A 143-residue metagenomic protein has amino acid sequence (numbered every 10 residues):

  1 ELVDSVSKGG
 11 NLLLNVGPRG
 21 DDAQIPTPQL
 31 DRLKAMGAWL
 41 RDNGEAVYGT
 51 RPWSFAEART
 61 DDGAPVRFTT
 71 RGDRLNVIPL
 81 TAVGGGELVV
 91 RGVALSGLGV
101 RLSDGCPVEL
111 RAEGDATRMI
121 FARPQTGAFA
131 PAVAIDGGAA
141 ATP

Functional and structural regions predicted by a protein language model:
E1-P143: Mature catalytic domains of secreted/periplasmic carbohydrate-active enzymes
